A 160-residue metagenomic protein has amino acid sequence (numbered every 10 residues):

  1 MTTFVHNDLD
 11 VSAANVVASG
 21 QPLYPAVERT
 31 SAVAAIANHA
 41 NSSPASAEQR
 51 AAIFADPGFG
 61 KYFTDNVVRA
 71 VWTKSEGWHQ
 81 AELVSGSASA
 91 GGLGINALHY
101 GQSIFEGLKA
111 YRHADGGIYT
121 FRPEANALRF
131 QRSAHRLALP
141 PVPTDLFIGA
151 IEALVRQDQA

Functional and structural regions predicted by a protein language model:
T2-A160: Conserved alpha/beta cores of soluble small-molecule-handling proteins
